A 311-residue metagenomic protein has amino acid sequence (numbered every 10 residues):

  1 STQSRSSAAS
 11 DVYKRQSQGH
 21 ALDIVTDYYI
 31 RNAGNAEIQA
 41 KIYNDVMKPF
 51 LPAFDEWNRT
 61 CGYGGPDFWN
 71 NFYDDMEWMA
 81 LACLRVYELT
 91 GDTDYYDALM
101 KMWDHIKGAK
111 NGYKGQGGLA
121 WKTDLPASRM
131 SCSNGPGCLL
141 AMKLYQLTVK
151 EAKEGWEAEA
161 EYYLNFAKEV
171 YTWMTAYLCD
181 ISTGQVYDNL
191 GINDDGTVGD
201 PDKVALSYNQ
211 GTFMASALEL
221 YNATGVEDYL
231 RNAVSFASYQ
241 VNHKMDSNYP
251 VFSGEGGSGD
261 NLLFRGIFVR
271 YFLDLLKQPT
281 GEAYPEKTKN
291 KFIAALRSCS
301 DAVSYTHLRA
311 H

Functional and structural regions predicted by a protein language model:
S1, G34-D55, G91-A109, E151-Y177 (+2 more regions): Extended, well-ordered alpha-helical scaffold segments
T2-A9, Y13, H307-H311: Single conserved hydrophobic/aromatic residue that forms the stacking wall/gate of nucleotide- or nucleobase-binding
S7-A82, V86-Y96: N-terminal carbohydrate-binding/catalytic regions of secreted carbohydrate-active enzymes
S7-D11, Y63-N70, D74, D92-M100 (+3 more regions): Structured, solvent-exposed acidic/aromatic patches
D11, D67, Y177-Q185, L220-R309: Non-catalytic carbohydrate-binding regions of carbohydrate-active enzymes
G19-A36, W78-D92, P136-W156, T212-G225 (+1 more regions): Well-ordered alpha-helical scaffold segments within catalytic/enzyme domains
N32-N35, N44, N58, N70-N71 (+13 more regions): Detector for Asparagine
R59-G62, I192-D200, M245-G254: Acidic/His metal-coordination segments adjacent to aromatic residues that form catalytic metal sites in metalloenzymes
